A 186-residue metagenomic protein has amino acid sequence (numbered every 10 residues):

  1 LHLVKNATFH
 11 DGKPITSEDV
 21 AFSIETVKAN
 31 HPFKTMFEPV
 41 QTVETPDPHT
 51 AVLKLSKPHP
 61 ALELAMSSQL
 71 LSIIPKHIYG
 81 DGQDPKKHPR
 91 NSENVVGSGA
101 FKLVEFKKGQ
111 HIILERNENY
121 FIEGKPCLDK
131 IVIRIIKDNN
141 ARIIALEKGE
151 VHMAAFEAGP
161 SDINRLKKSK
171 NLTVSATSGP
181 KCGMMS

Functional and structural regions predicted by a protein language model:
L1-F33, P46, V52, R142-A145: Aromatic- and charge-enriched surface segment that lines or borders ligand/interaction sites
L1-H2, V20-S23, A51-L53, G99-K102 (+2 more regions): Short, well-ordered beta-strand elements
H2, T8, T35-G80: Surface-exposed binding/hinge segments that line and control ligand-binding clefts or catalytic entry sites
V4, E118-N164, P180: Ligand-site clamp/hinge motif
I15, E38, P46-T50, V96-S98 (+5 more regions): Extracytoplasmic
F37-P39, I163-A176: Ligand-binding "clamshell"
S56, E115-N119, C182-S186: A bilobed periplasmic-binding-protein/Venus flytrap-type ligand-binding module shared by bacterial periplasmic
Q69-P126, K130: Gly/Pro-rich hinge or "lid" segments in bacterial periplasmic/extracellular proteins
